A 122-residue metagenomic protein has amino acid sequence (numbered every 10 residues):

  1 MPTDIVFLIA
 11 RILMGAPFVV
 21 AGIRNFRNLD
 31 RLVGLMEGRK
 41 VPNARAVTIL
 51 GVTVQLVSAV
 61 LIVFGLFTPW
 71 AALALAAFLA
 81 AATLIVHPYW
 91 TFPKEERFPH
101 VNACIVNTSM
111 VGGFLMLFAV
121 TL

Functional and structural regions predicted by a protein language model:
M1-R31, E37, P42-V57, V63-L122: Extended, low-polarity transmembrane helix blocks
